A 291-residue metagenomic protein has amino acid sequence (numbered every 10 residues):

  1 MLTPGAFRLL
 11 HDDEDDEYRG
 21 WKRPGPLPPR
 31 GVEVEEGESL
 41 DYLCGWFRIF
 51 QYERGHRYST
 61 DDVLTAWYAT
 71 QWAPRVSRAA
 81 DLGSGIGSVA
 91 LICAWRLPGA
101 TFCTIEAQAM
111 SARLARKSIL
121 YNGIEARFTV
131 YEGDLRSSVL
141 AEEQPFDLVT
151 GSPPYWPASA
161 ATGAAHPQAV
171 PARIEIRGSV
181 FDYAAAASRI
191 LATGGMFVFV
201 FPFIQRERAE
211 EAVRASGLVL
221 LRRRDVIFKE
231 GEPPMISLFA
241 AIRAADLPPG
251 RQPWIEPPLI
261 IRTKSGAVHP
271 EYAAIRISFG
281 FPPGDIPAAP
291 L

Functional and structural regions predicted by a protein language model:
M1-G37: N-terminal auxiliary segments of SAM/dcSAM-dependent transferases
L2-R8, D13-E14, P233-L291: SAM/dcSAM-binding transferase cores
G31-R78, S84-I86, L91-R96, W254: SAM-dependent Rossmann-like transferase core, predominantly class I methyltransferases with a strong bias toward
F50, C103, T129-Y131, L221-R224: General small-molecule cofactor/ligand-binding pocket signal
T65, S152, Y183, A241: Residue-level signal for inorganic ion chemistry
W67-T162: Conserved SAM/SAH cofactor-binding pocket of Class I
P153-Y183, R189: Mobile active-site "lid"/loop adjacent to the S-adenosyl-L-methionine
R177-P234: Conserved Class I SAM-dependent methyltransferase catalytic core
